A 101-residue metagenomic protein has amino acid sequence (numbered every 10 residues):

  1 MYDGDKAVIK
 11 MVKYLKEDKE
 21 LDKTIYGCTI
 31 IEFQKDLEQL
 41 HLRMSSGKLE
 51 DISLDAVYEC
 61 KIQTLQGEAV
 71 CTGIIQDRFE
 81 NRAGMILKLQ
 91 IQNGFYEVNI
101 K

Functional and structural regions predicted by a protein language model:
M1-K101: Structured alpha-helical
